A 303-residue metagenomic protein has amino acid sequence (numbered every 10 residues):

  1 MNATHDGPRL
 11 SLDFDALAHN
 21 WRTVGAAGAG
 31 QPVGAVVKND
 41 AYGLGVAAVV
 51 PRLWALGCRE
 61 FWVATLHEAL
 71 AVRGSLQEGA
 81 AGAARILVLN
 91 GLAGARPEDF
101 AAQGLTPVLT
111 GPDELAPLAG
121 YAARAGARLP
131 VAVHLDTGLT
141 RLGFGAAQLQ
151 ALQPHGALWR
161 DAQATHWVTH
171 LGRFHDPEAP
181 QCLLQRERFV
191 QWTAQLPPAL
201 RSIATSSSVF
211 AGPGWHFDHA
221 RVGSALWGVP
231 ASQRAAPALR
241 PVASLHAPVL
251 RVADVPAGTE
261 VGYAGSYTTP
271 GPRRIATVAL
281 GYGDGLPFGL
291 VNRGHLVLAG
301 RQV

Functional and structural regions predicted by a protein language model:
M1-R22, A26, P32, E68 (+5 more regions): Active-site anion/phosphate-binding pocket segments in diverse small-molecule metabolic enzymes
N2-T4, P8-S11, A16-H19, G30-W192 (+2 more regions): Active-site-proximal beta-alpha core segment in soluble small-molecule metabolic enzymes
